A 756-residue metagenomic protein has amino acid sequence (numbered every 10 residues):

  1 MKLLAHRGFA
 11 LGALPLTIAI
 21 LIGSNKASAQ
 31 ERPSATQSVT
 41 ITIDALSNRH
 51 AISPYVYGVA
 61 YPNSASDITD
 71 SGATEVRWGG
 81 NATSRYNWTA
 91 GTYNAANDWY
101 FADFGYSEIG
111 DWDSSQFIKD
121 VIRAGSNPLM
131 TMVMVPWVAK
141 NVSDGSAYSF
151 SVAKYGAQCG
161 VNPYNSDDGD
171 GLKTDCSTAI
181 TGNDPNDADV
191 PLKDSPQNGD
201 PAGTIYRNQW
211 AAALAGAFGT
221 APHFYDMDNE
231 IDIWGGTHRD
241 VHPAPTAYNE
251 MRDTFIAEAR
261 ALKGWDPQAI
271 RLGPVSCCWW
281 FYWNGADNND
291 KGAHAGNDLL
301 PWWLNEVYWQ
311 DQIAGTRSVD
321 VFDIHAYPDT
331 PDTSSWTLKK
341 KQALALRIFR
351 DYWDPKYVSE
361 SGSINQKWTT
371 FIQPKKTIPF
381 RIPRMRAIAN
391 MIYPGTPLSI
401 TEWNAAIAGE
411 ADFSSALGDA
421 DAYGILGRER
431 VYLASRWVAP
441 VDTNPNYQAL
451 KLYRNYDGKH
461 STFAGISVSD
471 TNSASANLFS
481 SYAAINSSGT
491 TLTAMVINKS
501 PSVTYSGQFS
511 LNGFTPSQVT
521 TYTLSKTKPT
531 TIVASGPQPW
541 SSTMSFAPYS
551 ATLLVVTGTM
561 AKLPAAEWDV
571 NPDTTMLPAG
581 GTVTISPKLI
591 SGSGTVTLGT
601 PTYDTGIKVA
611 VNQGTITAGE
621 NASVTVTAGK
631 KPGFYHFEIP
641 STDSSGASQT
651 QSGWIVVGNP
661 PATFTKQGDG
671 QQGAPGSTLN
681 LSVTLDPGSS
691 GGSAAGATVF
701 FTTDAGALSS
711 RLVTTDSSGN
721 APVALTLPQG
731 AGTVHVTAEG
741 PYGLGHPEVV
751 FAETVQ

Functional and structural regions predicted by a protein language model:
L11-L21: Bacterial N-terminal signal peptides
T42-I205, Q209, D226, D232-A247: N-terminal substrate-binding region of glycoside hydrolase catalytic domains
A51, V56-G58, E75, N127-T131 (+5 more regions): Structural preference for beta-strand elements that scaffold enzyme active sites
P201-F218, D240, Y248-S414: Noncatalytic carbohydrate-binding groove/subsite architecture in carbohydrate-active enzymes
D412, Y423-T493: Glycan-recognition and catalytic regions of carbohydrate-active enzymes
S475-T515, T552-T557: Carbohydrate-binding surface patches
P537-K562: C-terminal beta-strand-rich structural cap/linker in extracellular carbohydrate-active enzymes
A561-P722, L727-Y742, H746-Q756: Long beta-sheet-rich domains in secretory-pathway and surface-associated proteins
